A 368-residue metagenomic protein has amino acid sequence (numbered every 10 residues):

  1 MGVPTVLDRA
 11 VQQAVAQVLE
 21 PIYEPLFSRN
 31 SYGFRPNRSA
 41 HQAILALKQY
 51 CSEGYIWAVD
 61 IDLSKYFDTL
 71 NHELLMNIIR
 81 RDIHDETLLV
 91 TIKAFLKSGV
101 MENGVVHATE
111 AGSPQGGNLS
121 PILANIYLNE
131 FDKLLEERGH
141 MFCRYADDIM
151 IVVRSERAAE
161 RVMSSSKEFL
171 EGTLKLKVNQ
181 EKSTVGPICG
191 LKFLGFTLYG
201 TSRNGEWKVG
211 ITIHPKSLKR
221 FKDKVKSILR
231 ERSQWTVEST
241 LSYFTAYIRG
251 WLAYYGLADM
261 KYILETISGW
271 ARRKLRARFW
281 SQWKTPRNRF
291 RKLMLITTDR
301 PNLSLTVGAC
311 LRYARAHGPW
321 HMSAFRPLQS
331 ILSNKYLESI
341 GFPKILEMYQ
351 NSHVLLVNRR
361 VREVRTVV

Functional and structural regions predicted by a protein language model:
M1-V368: Non-catalytic terminal/accessory segments
